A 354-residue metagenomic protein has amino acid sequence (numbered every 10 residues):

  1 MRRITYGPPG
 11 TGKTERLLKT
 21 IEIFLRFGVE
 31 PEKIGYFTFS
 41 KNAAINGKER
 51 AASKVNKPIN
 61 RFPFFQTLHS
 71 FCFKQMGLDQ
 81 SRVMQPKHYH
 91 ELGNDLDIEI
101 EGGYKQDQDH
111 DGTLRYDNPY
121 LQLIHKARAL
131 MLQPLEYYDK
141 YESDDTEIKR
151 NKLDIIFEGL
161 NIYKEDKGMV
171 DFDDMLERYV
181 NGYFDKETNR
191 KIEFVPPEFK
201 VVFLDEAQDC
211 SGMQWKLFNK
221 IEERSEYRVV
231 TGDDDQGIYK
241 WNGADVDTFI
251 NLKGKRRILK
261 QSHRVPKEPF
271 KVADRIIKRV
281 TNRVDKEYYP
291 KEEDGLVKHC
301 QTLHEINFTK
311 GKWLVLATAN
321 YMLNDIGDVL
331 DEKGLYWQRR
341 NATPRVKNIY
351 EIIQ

Functional and structural regions predicted by a protein language model:
M1-S81, K271-D274: P-loop NTPase Walker
R2-G7, R16, K33, G103-F203 (+2 more regions): Accessory N-terminal region flanking or inserted into the helicase ATPase core in nucleic-acid motor proteins
P8-E15, I23, F39-N42, V201 (+4 more regions): Conserved helicase motor core of SF1/SF2 NTP-dependent helicases
K19-R26, E49-S53, E177-D185, K216-E223 (+2 more regions): Short, well-ordered alpha-helices that flank and scaffold nucleotide-derived cofactor binding pockets
P31-K33, K54-F62, M76-E91, I100 (+4 more regions): Short, polar/flexible loop-turn hinges at active-site or ligand-entry regions and domain interfaces
K57-F64, G254-K255, E292-K298: A short helix-to-beta-strand connector/capping loop
I59-G77, L335-Q354: Conserved beta-strand -> loop -> alpha-helix junction used to position metal-binding or nucleic-acid-contacting
L296-G311: Conserved interdomain hinge at the start of the Helicase C-terminal
